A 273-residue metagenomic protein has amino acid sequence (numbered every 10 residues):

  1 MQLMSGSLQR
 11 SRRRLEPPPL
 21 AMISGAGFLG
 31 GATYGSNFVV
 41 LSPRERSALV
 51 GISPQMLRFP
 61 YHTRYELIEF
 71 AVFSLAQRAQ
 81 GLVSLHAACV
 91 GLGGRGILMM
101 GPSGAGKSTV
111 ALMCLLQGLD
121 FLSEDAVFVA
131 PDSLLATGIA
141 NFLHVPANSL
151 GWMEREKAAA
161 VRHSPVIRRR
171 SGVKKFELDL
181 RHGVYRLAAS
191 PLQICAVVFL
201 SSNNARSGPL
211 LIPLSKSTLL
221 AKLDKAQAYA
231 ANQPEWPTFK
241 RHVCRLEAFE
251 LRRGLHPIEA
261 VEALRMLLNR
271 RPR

Functional and structural regions predicted by a protein language model:
M1-S103, L112, L116-Q117, V127-R273: A noncatalytic interaction/capping subdomain that flanks phosphate/NTP-handling catalytic cores
K107: Conserved lysine of the Walker
D120: Residue-level detector of anion-binding/catalytic polar loops
E124: Active-site flanking residues adjacent to catalytic metal/cofactor-binding acidic residues
